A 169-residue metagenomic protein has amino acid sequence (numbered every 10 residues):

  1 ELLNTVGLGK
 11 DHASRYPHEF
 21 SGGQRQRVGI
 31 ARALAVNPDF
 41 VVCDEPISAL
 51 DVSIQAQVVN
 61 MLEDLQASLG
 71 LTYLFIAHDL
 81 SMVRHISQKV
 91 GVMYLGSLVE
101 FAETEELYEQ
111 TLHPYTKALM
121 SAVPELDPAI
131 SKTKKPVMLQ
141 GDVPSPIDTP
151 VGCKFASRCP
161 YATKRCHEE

Functional and structural regions predicted by a protein language model:
E1-D11, M120-S121: Conserved ABC ATPase "signature" region
S14-Y16, K134: Interfacial catalytic loop of ABC nucleotide-binding domains
Y16-F20, Q24: Conserved ABC ATPase signature
Q24-R27, A31, A56, P144 (+1 more regions): Conserved ABC ATPase nucleotide-binding domain "signature" region
N37: Conserved catalytic motifs of ABC-family nucleotide-binding domains
V42, P46-L50, I54-K132: P-loop NTP-binding/switch modules centered on Walker-like glycine-rich loops
E103-E169: Charged, flexible cofactor/metal-binding loops and thiol motifs
